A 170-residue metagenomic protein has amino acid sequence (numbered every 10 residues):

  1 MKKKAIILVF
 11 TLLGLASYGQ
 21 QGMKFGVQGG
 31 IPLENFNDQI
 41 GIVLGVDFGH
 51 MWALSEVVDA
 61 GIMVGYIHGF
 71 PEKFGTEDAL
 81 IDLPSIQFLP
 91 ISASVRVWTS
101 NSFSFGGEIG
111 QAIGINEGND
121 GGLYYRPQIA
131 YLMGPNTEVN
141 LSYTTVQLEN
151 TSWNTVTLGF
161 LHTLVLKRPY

Functional and structural regions predicted by a protein language model:
M1-G22, R168-Y170: Cleavable N-terminal export/targeting peptides
Y18-G61, W153-Y170: Short glycine/proline- and aromatic-enriched beta-strand/turn motifs that initiate or cap beta-hairpins
K24, F70-K73, D120-Y170: Predominantly the C-terminal beta-signal and adjacent terminal strand-loop region of outer-membrane beta-barrel
G29-N35, V64-E72, I109-I115, Y143-Q147 (+1 more regions): Transmembrane beta-strands of outer-membrane beta-barrel pores
L33-D38, I67-Q87, I115-N119, N150: Flexible, solvent-exposed loop segments that connect beta-strands
A53-S55, S100, G134: Residue-level recognition of beta-strand termini and adjacent short loop/turns
W98-N119: Mid-chain, well-packed structural core segment of small domains
